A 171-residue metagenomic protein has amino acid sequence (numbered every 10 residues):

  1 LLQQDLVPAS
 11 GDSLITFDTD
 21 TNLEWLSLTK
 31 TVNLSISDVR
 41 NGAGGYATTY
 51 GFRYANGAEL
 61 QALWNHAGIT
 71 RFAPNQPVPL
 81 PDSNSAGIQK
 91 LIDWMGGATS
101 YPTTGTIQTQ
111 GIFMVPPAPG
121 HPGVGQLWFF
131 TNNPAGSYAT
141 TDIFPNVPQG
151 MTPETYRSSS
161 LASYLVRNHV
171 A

Functional and structural regions predicted by a protein language model:
L1-R53, I69-Q76, A162: Extracellular adhesion/carbohydrate-recognition regions
D12, D18-T21, W25-T31, A55-L63 (+4 more regions): Active-site-proximal beta-strand/loop segments in catalytic clefts of secreted hydrolases
D20, F52, S85-A86, P153-E154: Glycine-rich, flexible loop segments associated with nucleotide phosphate handling
A43, W64-G68, H169: Sec/Tat-exported extracytoplasmic proteins
T49, G57-A139: An exposed tryptophan-centered "aromatic clamp" motif
Y138-P153: Low-complexity, intrinsically disordered Gly/Pro/Thr-rich segments
G150-V170: Short, structured beta-strand segments at or near domain termini in extracellular proteins/domains
